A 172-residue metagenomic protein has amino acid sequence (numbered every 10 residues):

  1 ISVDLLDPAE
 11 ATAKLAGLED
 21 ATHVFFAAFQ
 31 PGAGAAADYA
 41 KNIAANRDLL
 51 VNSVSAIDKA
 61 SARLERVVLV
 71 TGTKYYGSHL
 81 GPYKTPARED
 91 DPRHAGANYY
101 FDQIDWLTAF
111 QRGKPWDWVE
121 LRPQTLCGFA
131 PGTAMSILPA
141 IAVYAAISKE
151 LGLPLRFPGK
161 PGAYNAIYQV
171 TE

Functional and structural regions predicted by a protein language model:
S2-D48, N52: NAD(P)H-binding glycine-rich loop region in Rossmannoid oxidoreductase-like domains and their noncatalytic homologs
A33, G72-P82, L126-F129: Conserved catalytic-site region of short-chain dehydrogenase/reductase
D38-S61, V68, G96-Y100: Short alpha-helix in the Rossmann-fold core of NAD(P)-dependent oxidoreductases
I43-R47, T85-P86, P92-D105, A134-L138 (+1 more regions): Short-chain dehydrogenase/reductase
N52-E65, Q103-D117: A structural motif corresponding to the C-terminal end of an alpha-helix and its immediate exit/capping segment
W106-M135: Conserved beta-loop-beta element that borders a ligand/cofactor-binding pocket
A142-V170: A conserved pocket-lining segment of Rossmann-fold NAD(P)-dependent short-chain dehydrogenase/reductase
